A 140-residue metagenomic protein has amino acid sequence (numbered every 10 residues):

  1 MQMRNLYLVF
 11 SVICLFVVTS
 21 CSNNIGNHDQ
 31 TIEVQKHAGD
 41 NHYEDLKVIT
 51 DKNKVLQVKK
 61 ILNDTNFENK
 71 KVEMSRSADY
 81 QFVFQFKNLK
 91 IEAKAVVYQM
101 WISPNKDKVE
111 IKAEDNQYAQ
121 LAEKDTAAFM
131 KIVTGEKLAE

Functional and structural regions predicted by a protein language model:
M1-L6: Positively charged n-region of N-terminal signal peptides that target proteins for export
Y7-L15: Sec-dependent N-terminal signal peptides
V17-S20: C-terminal motif of bacterial Sec signal peptides marking the signal peptidase cleavage site
S22-N24: Bacterial signal peptide processing site
Q35-E44, K112-E114: Acidic/histidine-rich, surface-exposed loop or edge segments in extracytoplasmic proteins
G39-M74: Post-signal-peptide N-terminal segment of Sec-exported extracytoplasmic proteins
E68-D107: Short, structured surface segments that line ligand/substrate-binding pockets
E114-E140: C-terminal partner/receptor-binding element of secreted or periplasmic proteins
